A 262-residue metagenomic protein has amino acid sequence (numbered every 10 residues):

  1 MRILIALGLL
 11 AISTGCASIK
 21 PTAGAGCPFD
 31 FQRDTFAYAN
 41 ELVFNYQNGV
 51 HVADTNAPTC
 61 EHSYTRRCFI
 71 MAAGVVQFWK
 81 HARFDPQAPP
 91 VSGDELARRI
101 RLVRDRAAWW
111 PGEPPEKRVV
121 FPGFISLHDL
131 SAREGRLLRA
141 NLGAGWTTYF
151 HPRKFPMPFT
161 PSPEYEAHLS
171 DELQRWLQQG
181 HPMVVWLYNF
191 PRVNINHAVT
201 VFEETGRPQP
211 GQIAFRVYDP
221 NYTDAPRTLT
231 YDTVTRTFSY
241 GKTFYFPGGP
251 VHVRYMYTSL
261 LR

Functional and structural regions predicted by a protein language model:
M1-L7: Sec-dependent signal peptide recognition, specifically the positively charged N-region followed immediately by
T14-G15: C-terminal motif of bacterial Sec signal peptides marking the signal peptidase cleavage site
S18-A25, R192-N196, T205-R262: Cys-His-centered catalytic/binding microenvironment captured across papain-like cysteine peptidases and homologous
A25-P163: Cysteine-nucleophile protease catalytic domains, especially the papain-like/related folds used in DUB/UBL proteases
P161-Q212: Active-site-adjacent substructure of cysteine-protease-like catalytic cores
